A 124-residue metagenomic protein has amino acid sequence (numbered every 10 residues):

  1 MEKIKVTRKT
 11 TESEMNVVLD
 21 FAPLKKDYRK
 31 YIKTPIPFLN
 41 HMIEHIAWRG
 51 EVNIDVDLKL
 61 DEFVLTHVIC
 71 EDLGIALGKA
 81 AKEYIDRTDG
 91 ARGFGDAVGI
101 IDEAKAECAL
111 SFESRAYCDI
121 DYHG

Functional and structural regions predicted by a protein language model:
M1-G124: Structural preference for solvent-exposed beta-strand-turn elements and adjacent flexible terminal/loop segments within
